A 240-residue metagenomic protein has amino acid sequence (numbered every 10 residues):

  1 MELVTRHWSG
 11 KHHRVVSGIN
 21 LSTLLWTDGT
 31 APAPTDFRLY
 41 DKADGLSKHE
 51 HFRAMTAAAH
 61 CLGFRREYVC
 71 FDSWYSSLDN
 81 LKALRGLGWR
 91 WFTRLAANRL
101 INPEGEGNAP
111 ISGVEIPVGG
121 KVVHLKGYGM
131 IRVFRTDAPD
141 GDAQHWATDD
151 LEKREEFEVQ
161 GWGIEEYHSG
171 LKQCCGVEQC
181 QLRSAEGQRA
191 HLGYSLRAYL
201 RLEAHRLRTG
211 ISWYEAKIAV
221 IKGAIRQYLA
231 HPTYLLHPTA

Functional and structural regions predicted by a protein language model:
M1, T27-A240: Single, function-defining residue in the core of a domain
M1-A31: Active-site-proximal, Lys/Arg-enriched surface segment that forms a nucleic-acid-binding/basic interface patch
